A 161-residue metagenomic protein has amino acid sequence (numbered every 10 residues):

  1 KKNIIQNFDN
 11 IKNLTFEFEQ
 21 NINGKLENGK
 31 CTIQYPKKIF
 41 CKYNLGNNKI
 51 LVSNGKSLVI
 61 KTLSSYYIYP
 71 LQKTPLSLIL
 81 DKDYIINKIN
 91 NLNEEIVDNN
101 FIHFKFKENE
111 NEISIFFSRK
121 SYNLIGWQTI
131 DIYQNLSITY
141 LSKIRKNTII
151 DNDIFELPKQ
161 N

Functional and structural regions predicted by a protein language model:
K1-Q6, Q160-N161: Sec-dependent signal peptide cleavage junction
Q6-L26: A short, Trp-centered hydrophobic/proline-enriched beta-strand micro-motif
N10, T32-K38, S53-S57, D98-N99 (+1 more regions): Short, solvent-exposed coil/turn segments at beta-strand boundaries
F16-F18, I39-Y43, L58-K61, F104 (+1 more regions): Short hydrophobic/aromatic-rich beta-strand segments that constitute the beta-sheet cores of beta-sandwich/beta-barrel
N23-L26, P36, G46, S64 (+2 more regions): Glycine-centered tight beta-turn/hairpin loop motif at sheet-sheet or coil-to-beta transitions
C31-I79, S137: An acidic-aromatic
L63-F101: Flexible, surface-exposed loop/linker segments and immediately adjacent secondary-structure boundaries
N87-N161: Gly/Pro-enriched, hydrophobic low-complexity segments that function as extracytoplasmic propeptides/linkers
